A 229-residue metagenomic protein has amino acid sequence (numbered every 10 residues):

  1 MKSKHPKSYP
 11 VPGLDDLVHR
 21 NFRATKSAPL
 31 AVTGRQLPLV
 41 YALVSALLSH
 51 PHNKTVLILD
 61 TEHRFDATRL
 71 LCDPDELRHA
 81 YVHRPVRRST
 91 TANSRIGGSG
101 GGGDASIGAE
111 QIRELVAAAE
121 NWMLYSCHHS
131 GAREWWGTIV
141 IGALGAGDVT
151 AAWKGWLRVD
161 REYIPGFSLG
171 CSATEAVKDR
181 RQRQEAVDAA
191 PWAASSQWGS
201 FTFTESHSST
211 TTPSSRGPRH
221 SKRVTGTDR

Functional and structural regions predicted by a protein language model:
M1-R229: N-terminal regions of ATP-driven nucleic-acid and macromolecular assemblies, encompassing P-loop NTP-binding domains
